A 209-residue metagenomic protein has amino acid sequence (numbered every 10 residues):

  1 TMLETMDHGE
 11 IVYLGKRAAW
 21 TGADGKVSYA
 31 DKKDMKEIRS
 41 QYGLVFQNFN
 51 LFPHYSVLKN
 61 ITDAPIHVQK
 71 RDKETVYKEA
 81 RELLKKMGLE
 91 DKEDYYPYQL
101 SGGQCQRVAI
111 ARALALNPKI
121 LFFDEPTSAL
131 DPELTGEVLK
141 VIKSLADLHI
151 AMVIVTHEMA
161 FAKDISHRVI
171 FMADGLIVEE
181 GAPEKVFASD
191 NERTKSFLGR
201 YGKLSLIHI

Functional and structural regions predicted by a protein language model:
G9-A23: Conserved ABC transporter NBD signature motif
Y95-Y98, L116, L148: Conserved signature/switch motifs of ABC ATPase nucleotide-binding domains
L121-D124: Catalytic Walker B motif of ABC-type/P-loop ATPase nucleotide-binding domains
P132-L134: Helix N-cap at the start of a conserved alpha-helix in ABC-type nucleotide-binding domains
T156-H157: H-loop/switch region of ABC-family ATPase nucleotide-binding domains
E180-G181: ABC ATPase "signature
